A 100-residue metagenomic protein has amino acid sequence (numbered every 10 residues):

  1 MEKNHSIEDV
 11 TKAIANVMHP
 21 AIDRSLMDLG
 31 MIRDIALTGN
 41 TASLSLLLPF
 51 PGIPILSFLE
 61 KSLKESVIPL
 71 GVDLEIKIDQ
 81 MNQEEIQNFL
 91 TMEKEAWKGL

Functional and structural regions predicted by a protein language model:
M1-L100: Domain-level signature for proteins that mediate thiol-based redox and metal-cofactor handling
